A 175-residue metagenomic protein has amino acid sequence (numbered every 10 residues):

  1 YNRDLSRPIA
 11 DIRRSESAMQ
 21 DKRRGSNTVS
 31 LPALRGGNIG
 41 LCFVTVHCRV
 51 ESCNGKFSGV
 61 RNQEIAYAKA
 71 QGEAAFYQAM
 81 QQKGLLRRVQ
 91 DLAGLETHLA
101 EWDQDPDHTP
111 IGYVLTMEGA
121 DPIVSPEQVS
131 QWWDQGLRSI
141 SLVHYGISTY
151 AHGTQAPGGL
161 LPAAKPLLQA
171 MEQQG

Functional and structural regions predicted by a protein language model:
Y1-P166: N-terminal hydrophobic targeting/anchoring segments and the immediately downstream early-domain regions of hydrolases
P166-G175: Substrate-binding cleft of carbohydrate-active enzyme catalytic domains
